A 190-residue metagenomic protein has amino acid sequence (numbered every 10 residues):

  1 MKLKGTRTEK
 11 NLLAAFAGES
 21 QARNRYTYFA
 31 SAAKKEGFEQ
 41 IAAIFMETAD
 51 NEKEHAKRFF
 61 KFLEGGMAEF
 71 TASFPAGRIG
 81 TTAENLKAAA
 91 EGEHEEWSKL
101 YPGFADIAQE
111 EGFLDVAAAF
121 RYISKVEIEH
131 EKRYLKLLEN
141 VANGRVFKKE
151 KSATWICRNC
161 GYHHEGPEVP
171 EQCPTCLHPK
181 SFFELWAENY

Functional and structural regions predicted by a protein language model:
M1-Y190: Non-heme di-metal
